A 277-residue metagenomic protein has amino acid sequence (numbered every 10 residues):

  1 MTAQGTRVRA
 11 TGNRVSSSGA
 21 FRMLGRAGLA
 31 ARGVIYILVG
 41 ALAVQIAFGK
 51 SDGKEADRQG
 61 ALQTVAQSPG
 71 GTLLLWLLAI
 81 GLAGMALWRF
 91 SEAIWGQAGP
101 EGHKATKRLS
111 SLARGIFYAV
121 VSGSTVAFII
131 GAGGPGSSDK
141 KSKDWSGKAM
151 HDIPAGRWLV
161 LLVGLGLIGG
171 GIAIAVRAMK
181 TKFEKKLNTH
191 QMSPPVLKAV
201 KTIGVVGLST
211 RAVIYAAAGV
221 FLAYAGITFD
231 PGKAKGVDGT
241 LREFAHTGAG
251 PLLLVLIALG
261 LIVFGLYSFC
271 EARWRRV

Functional and structural regions predicted by a protein language model:
T2-A83, H103, A272: An N-terminus-focused feature that recognizes amino-terminal "leader" regions
T2-G12, G33-L42, V205-V277: C-terminal functional regions that serve as terminal interaction/effector modules
G19-A20, L38, L42, P69-K182: Hydrophobic, ordered structural segments
G19-Y36, A105-A119, T202-V213: Alpha-helical transmembrane segments and their helix-start/interface "positive-inside/aromatic belt" motifs in integral
V44-D52, S91-E92, Q97-E101, V126-F128 (+6 more regions): Short loop/beta submotifs within extracellular cysteine-rich repeat domains
F48-Q59, G134-D144, E184-N188, F229-D238: Peri-membrane helix termini and adjoining interfacial loops of integral membrane proteins
A56-V65, W145-M150, S193-V200, P231-L252: Short, membrane-exposed interhelical loops at transmembrane-helix boundaries
K180-V205: A mid-sequence, solvent-exposed acidic-amphipathic segment
